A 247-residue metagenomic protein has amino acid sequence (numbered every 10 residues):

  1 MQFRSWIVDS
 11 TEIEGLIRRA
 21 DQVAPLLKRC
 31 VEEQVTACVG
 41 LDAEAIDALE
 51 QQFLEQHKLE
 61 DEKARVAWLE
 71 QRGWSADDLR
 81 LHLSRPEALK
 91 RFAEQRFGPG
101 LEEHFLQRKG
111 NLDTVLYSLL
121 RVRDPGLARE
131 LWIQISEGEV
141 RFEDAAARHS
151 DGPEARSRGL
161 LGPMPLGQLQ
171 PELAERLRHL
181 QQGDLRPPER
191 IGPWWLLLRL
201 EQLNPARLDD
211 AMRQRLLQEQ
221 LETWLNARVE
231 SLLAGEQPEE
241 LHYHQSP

Functional and structural regions predicted by a protein language model:
Q2-P247: Peptidyl-prolyl cis-trans isomerase
